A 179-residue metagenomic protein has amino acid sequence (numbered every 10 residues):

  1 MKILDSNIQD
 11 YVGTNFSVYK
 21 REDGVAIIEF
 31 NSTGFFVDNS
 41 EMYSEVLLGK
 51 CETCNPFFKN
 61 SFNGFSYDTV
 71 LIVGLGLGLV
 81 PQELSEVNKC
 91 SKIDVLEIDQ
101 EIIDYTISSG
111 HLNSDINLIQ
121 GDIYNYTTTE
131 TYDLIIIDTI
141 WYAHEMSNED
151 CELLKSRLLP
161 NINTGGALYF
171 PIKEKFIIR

Functional and structural regions predicted by a protein language model:
M1-Y67, I102: Class I S-adenosylmethionine
Y67-G76: Conserved class I S-adenosyl-L-methionine
D68, S91, D133: Conserved acidic residues
L77-K89: Conserved SAM-binding loop of SAM-dependent methyltransferases across substrates and taxa, primarily the Class I
K92-E97: Conserved SAM-binding motif I beta-strand of class I
D99-T129, Y142: S-adenosyl-L-methionine
Y132-I140: Short SAM/SAH-binding signature in class I
W141-R179: C-terminal substrate-binding/active-site "lid" region of AdoMet-derived donor-dependent transferases
